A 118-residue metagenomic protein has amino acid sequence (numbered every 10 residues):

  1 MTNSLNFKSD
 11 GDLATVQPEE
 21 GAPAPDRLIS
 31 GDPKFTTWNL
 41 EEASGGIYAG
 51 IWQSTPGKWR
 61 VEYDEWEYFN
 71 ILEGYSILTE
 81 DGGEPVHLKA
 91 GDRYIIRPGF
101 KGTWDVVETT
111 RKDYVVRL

Functional and structural regions predicted by a protein language model:
M1-G46: A short, N-terminal "cap"/entry segment at the start of jelly-roll beta-barrel domains of the cupin/DSBH fold
E42-Y63, R97-P98: Conserved short histidine dyad/triad with adjacent acidic residue
A49-I51, Y68, R93: Conserved hydrophobic/aromatic beta-strand scaffold that supports enzyme active sites
S54, D64-L78: Short, conserved beta-strand element in jelly-roll/cupin
V61, L78, K112-Y114: Short hydrophobic/aromatic-rich beta-strand segments that constitute the beta-sheet cores of beta-sandwich/beta-barrel
G82-P98: Short acidic-glycine-tyrosine-enriched beta hairpin
G102, E108-L118: A short hydrophobic beta-strand segment most commonly corresponding to one strand of the jelly-roll/cupin
